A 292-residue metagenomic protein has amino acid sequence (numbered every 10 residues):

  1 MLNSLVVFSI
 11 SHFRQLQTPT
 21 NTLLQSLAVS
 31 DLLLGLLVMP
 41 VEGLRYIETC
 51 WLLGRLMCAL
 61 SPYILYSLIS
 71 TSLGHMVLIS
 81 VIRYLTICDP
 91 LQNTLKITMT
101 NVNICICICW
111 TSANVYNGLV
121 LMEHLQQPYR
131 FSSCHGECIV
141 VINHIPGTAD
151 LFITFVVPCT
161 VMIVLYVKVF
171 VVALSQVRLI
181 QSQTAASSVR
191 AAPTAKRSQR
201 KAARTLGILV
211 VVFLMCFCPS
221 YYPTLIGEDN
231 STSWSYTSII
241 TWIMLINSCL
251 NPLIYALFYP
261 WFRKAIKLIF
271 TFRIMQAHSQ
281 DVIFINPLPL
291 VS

Functional and structural regions predicted by a protein language model:
S9, L33-T49, P62, I69-M76 (+4 more regions): Helix-to-loop junction signature of class
T18-V81, L85-V102: Extracellular TM2-ECL1-early TM3 structural module of rhodopsin-like
L27, V102-C109, L209, F213-C216 (+1 more regions): Hydrophobic alpha-helical transmembrane segments of polytopic
Y46-S67, D89, T94-I106, W110-I163 (+1 more regions): Loop architecture of class A 7-transmembrane GPCRs
H75-D89, V120-Y129, D150-A185, T205-I226 (+1 more regions): Class A (rhodopsin-like) GPCR signature focused on the TM5-ICL3 interface and adjacent 7TM helical core
M76, V102-C107, T148-F152, L206 (+2 more regions): Hydrophobic alpha-helical transmembrane segments
S175-A203, P260-S292: Intrinsically disordered regulatory tails of 7TM GPCRs
